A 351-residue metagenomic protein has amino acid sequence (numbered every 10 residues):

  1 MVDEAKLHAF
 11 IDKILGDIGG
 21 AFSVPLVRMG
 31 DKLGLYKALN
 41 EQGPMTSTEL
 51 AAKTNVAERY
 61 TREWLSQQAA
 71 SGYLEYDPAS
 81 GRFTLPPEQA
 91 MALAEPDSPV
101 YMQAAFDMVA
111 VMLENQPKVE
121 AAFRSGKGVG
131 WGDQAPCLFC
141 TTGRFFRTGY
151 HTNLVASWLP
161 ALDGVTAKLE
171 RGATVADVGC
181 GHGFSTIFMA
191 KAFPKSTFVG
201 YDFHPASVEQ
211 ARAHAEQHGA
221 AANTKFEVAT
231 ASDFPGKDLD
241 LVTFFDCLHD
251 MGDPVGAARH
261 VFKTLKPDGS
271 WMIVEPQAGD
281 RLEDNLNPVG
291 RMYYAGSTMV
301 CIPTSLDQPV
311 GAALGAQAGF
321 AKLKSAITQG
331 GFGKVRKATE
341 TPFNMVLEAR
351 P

Functional and structural regions predicted by a protein language model:
V2-A5, G16-G30, K37-A38, S66-A173: Conserved Class I S-adenosyl-L-methionine-dependent methyltransferase catalytic core
E49-A52: A short acidic, leucine-rich amphipathic alpha-helix
V56-Q67: Short amphipathic alpha-helical interaction segments
M112-H249, P254-G256: Conserved adenosyl
T174, G269-S270: Short glycine-centered segments of the SAM/dcSAM-binding site in methyltransferase folds
V255-P267: A short glycine-rich, Lys/Arg-flanked "PGG" loop and its adjoining helix->strand segment in the class I
V274-Q329, R336: C-terminal alpha-helical "lid/dimerization" subdomain adjacent to the S-adenosyl-L-methionine
G330-P351: Core SAM-dependent methyltransferase catalytic element
